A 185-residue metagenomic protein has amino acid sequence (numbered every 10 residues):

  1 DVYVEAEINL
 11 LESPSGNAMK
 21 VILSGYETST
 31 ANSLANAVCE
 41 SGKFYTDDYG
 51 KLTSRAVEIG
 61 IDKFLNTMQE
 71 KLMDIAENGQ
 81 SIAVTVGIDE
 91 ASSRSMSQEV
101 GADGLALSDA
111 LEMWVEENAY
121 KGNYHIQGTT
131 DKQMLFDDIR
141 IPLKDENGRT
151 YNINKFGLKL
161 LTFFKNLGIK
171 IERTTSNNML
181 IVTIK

Functional and structural regions predicted by a protein language model:
D1-E5, L135-F163: Short, solvent-exposed, polar/charged sequence segments at loop or secondary-structure edges
V2-Y45, I181-K185: Amphipathic beta-strand/beta-sheet edge segments enriched in Tyr/Trp
N9, G87-A91, K144: Short strand-loop junctions, especially beta-strand C-caps/beta-turns that link beta-sheets to coils or alpha-helices
S13-N17, A76-Q80, T174-S176: Solvent-exposed loop and beta-edge segments used for protein-protein assembly and interaction
N32-G122: C-terminal/domain-edge helix-coil "capping" segments
Y124-F136: Short beta-strand->alpha-helix linker/helix-N-cap micro-motif that forms a surface specificity/interaction loop
M134-I141, N178-I184: Generic recognition of long tandem-repeat/solenoid scaffolds
K155-K185: A cross-taxonomic marker for long C-terminal extensions/tails that follow the last structured domain
